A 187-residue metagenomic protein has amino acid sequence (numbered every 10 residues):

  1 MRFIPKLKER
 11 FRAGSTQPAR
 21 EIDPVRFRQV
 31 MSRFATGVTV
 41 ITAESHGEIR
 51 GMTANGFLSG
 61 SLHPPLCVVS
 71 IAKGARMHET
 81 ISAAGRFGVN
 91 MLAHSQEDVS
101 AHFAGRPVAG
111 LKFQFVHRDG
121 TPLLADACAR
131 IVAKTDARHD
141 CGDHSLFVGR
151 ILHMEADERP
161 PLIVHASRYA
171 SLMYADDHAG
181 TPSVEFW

Functional and structural regions predicted by a protein language model:
R2-W187: Basic, polyanion-binding surface patches
